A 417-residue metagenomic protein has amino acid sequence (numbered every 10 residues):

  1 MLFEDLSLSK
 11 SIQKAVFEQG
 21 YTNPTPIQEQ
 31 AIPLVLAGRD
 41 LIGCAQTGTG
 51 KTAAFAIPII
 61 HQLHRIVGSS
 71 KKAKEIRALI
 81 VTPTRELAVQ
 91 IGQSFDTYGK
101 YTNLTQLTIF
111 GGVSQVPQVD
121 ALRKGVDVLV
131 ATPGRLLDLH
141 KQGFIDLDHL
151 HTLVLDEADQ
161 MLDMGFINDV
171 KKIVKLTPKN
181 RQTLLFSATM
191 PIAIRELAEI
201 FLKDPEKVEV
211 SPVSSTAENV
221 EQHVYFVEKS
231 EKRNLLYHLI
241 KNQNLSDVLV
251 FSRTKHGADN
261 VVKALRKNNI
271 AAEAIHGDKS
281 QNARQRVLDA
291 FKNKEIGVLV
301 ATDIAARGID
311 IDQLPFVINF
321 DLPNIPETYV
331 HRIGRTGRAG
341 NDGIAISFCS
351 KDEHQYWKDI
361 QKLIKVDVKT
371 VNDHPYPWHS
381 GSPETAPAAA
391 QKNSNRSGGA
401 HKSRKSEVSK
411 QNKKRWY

Functional and structural regions predicted by a protein language model:
L2-G381: Conserved helicase RecA-like core
S382-Y417: Intrinsically disordered, Lys/Arg-rich low-complexity segments
